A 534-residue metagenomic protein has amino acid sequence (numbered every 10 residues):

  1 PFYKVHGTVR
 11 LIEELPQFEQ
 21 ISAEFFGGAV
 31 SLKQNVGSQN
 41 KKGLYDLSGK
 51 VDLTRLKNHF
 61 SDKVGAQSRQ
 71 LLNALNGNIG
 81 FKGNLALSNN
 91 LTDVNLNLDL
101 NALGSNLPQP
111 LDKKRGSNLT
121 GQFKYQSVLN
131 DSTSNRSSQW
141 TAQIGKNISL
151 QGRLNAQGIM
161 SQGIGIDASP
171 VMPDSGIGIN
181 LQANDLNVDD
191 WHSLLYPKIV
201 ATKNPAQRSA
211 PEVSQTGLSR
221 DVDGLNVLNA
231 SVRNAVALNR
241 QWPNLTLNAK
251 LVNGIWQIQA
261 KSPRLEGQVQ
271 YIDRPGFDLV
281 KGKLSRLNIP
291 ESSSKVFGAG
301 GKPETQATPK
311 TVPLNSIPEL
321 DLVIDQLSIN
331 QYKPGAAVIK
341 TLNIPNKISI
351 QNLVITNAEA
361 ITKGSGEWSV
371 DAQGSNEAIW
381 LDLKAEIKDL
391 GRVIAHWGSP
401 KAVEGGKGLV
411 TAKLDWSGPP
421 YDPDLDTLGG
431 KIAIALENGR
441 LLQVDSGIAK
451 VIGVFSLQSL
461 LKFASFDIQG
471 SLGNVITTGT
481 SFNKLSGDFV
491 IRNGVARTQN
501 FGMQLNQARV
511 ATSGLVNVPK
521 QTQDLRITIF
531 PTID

Functional and structural regions predicted by a protein language model:
P1-F2, H6-T8, L15, Q20-A86 (+11 more regions): Small-residue helix/turn framework positions
Q17, S134-R136, V252-G254: A short, compositionally biased
F123-Y125: Long beta-strand-rich cores associated with HINT superfamily self-processing modules
L129-P205, F277: Long, domain-scale non-catalytic interaction/scaffolding regions in large secretory-pathway and trafficking proteins
I144-G145, R153-N155, I166-P170, L186 (+4 more regions): Alpha-solenoid helical-repeat scaffolds
P170, T216-D223, P309-L314: Short boundary motifs at domain starts and secondary-structure transition points
T202-L218, V296-K310, D467-S471: Intrinsically disordered, low-complexity segments enriched in small/polar residues
